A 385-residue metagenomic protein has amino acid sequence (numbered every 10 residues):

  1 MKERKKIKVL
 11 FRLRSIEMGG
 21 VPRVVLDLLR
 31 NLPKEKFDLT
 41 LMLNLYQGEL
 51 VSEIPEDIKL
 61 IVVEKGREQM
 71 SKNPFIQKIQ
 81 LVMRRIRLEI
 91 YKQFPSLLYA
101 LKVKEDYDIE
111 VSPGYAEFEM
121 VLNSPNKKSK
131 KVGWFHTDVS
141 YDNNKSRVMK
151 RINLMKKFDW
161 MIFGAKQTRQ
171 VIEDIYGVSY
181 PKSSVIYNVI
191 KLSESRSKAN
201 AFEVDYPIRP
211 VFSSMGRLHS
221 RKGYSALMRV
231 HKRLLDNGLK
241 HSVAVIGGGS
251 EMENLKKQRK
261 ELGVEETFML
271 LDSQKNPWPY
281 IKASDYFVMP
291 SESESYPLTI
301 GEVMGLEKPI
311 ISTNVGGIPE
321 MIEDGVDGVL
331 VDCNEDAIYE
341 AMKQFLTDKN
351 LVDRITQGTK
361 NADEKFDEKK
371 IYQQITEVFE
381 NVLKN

Functional and structural regions predicted by a protein language model:
F11-M18, N31, E35-I86, I175 (+1 more regions): N-terminal strand-loop element at the rim of the active site of nucleotide-sugar-dependent glycosyltransferases
G19-D27, P210-R233, L239, S250-K257 (+1 more regions): A conserved mid-protein helix/loop that constitutes part of the nucleotide-sugar donor-binding site
A116-E119, S129-S146, W160: A short, histidine- and acid-enriched strand-loop-helix "catalytic/donor-clamping" loop that lines the nucleotide-sugar
N143-K145, Q170-D174, P181-R209: Acidic anion/phosphate-binding donor-loop and adjacent secondary structure in glycosyltransferase catalytic cores
S273, E292: Aromatic "clamp/platform" in nucleotide-sugar-dependent glycosyltransferases that forms part of the donor/acceptor
P309-S312, I322: Short hydrophobic beta-strand element within catalytic cores of glycosyltransferases and related nucleotide-activated
D324-G325, V329-E335, Q344-N350: Conserved acidic donor-binding segment of nucleotide-sugar-dependent glycosyltransferases
A337, Q344, L351-K365, Q373-E377: A short, well-ordered alpha-helix in the C-terminal region of glycosyltransferases
